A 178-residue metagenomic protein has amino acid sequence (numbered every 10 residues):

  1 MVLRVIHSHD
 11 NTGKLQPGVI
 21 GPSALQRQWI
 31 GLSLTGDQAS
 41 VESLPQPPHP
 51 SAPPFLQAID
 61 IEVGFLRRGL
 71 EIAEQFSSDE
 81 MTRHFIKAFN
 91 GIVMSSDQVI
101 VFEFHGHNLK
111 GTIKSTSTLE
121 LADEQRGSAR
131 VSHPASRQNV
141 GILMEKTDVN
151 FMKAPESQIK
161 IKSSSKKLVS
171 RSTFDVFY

Functional and structural regions predicted by a protein language model:
M1-Y178: Accessory N-terminal regulatory regions that flank AAA+/P-loop NTPase motors
